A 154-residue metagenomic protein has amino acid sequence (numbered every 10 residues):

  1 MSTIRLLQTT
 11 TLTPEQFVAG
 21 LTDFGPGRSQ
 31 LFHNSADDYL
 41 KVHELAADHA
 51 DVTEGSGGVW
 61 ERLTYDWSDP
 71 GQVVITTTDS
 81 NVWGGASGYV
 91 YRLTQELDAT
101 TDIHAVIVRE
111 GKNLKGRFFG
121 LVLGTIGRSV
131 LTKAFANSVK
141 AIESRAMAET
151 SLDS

Functional and structural regions predicted by a protein language model:
M1-A47: Hydrophobic ligand-binding cavity/cleft-lining segments
S2-R5, G58-L63, G84-V90: Short, surface-exposed coil-to-beta transition loops
L7, T53, T76, H104-V106: Beta-strand residues in well-ordered beta-sheet regions across diverse protein folds
T11-E15, L45, W67-P70, R92-D102: A short, structured loop/turn motif at beta-sheet edges
T13-Q16, G20, G127-A134, S138: Short amphipathic alpha-helical segments
F17-L21, I75, I103-A105: Hydrophobic pocket/interface hotspot
D38-N81, N137-A141, R145, E149-D153: Glycine-rich portal/gate segments that line the openings of hydrophobic small-molecule binding cavities
T78-K133: Beta-strand/loop substructures that line and gate deep hydrophobic ligand-binding cavities in soluble
